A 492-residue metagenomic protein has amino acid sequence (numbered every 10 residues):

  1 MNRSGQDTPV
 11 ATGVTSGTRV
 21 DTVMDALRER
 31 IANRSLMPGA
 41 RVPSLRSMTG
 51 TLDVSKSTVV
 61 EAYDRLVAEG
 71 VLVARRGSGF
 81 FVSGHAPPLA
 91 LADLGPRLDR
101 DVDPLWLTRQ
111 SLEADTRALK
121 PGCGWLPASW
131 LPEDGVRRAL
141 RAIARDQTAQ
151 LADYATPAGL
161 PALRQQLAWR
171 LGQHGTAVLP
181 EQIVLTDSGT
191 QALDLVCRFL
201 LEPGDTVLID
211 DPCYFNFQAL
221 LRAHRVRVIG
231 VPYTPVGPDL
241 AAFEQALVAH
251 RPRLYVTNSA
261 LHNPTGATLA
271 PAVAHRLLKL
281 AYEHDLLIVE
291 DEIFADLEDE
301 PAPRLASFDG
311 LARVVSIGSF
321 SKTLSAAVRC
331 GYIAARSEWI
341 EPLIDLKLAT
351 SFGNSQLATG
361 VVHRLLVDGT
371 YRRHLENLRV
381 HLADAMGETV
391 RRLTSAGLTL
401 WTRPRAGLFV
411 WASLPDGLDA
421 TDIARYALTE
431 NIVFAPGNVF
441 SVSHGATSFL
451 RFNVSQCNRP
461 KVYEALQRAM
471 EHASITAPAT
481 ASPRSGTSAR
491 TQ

Functional and structural regions predicted by a protein language model:
M1-R141, I344, L348-N354, R364-L366 (+9 more regions): N-terminal basic, amphipathic alpha-helical segments
G77, D309-P342, N354-L357: Active-site PLP attachment segment
Q147-H284, D296-L311, V315, A477 (+2 more regions): Conserved core of the PLP fold type I
I209, G230, I288-E290, V362 (+1 more regions): Hydrophobic residues in well-ordered beta-strands that form the structural core
E338-P342, G360-N377, T394: Amphipathic alpha-helix from the class-I
V380-V390, L400-S413: Conserved glycine-rich beta-strand-loop-beta hairpin in the small C-terminal domain of fold type I
T429-R451: Conserved PLP cofactor-binding pocket of PLP-dependent enzymes
